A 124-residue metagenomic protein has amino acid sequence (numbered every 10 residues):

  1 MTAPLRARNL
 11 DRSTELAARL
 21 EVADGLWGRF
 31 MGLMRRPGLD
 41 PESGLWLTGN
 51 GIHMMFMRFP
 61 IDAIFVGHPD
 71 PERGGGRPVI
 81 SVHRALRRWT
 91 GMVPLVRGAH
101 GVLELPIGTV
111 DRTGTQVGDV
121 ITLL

Functional and structural regions predicted by a protein language model:
M1-L124: Compact, glycine-rich, soluble single-domain proteins
